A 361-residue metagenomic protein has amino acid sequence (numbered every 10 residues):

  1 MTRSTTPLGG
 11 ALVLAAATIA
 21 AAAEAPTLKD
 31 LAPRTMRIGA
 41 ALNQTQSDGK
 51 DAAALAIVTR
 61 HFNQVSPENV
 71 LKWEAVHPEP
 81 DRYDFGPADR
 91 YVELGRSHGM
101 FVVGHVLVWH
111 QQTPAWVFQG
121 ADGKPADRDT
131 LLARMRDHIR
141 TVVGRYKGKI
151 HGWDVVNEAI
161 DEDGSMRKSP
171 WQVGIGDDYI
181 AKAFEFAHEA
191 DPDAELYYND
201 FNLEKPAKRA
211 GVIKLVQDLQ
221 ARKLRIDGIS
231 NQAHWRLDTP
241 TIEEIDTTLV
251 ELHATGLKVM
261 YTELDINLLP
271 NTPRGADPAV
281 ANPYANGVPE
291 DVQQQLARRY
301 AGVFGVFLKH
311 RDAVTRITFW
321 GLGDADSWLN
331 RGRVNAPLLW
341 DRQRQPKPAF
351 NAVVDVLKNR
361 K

Functional and structural regions predicted by a protein language model:
M1-G10: Bacterial N-terminal signal peptides that target proteins for export
E24-A54, H61-Q64, E68: Boundary/entry segment of secreted carbohydrate-active catalytic domains
D30-P33, A53-F62, R90-H98, V143-K147 (+3 more regions): Acidic (Asp/Glu)-rich catalytic clusters
I38-L42, N63-P67, V102-G104, H151 (+5 more regions): Hydrophobic faces of well-ordered beta-strands that scaffold small-molecule active sites in alpha/beta enzyme cores
N43-T45, D51, P170-V280: Noncatalytic carbohydrate-binding groove/subsite architecture in carbohydrate-active enzymes
Q46-T59, M135-V142, K208-L219, Y300-V303: Short, acidic/polar
Q64-P78, P87-E204, L268-R274: Substrate-binding cleft and catalytic face of glycoside hydrolase catalytic domains, especially the flexible beta-alpha
R145, D154-D177, F186, P240 (+3 more regions): Aromatic-rich peripheral "rim/lid" segments of glycoside hydrolase catalytic domains that contact and position glycan
